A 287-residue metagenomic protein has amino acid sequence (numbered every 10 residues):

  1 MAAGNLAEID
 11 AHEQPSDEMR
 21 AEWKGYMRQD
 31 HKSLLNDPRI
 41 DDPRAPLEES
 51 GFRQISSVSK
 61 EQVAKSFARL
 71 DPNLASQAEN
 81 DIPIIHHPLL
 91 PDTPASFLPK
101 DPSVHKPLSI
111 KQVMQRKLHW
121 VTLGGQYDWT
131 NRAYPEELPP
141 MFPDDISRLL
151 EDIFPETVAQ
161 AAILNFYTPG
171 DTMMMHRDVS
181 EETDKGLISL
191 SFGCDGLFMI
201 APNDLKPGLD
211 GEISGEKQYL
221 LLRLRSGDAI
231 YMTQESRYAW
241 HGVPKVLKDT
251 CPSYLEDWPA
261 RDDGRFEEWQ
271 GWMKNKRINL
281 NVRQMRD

Functional and structural regions predicted by a protein language model:
M1-D287: Non-heme Fe(II) oxygenase metal-center motifs and adjacent flexible, charged/small-residue loops
